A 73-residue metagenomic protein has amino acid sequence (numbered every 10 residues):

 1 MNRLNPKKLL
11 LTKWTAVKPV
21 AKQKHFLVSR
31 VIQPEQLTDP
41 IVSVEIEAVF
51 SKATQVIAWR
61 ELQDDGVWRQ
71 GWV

Functional and structural regions predicted by a protein language model:
M1-L4, Q70-G71: OB/S1-fold single-stranded nucleic-acid-binding modules and their adjacent gly/ser/pro-rich low-complexity linkers
L4-K18: Short coil-to-beta transition motif at edge beta-strands of beta-rich domains
A16-L27: Short coil-to-beta-strand transition motifs
K24, T38-I41: Short glycine/proline-enriched turns and hinge-like loops at secondary-structure junctions
V31-T38: Short, conserved beta-turn/loop elements at beta-strand boundaries and strand-helix junctions
P40-A48: Short Gly/aromatic-enriched secondary-structure transition segments
F50-V73: Intrinsically disordered, low-complexity, charged/polar segments
